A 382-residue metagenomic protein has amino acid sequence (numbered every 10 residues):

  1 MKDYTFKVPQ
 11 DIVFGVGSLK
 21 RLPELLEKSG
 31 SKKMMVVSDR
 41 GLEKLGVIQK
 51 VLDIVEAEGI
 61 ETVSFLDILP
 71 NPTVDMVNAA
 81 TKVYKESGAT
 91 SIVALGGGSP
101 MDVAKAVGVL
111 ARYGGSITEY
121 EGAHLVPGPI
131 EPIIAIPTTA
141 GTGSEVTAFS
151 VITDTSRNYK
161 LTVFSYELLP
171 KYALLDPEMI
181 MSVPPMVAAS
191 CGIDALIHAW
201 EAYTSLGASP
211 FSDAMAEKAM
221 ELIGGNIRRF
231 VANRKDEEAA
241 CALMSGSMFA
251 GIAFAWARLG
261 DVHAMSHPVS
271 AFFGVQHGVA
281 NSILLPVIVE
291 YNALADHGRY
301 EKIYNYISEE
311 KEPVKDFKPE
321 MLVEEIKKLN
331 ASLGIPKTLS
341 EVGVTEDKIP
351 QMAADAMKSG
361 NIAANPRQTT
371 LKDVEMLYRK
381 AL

Functional and structural regions predicted by a protein language model:
M1-S29, R367: N-terminal amphipathic/basic leader segments beginning at the initiator methionine
K20-M35, D53-I60, E86: Glycine-rich phosphate/diphosphate-binding loops that line cofactor/substrate pockets in enzymes
E43-G115, R229-A240: N-terminal small/polar loop signature for handling phosphorylated ligands or for N-terminal nucleophile
D75-E178: Glycine/threonine-rich beta-strand-loop-alpha-helix active-site module that forms ligand/phosphate-binding
F149-A257: Carboxylate- and glycine-rich phosphate/diphosphate-binding segment that chelates Mg2+/Mn2+
F272-K348: Gly/Pro-rich interdomain helix-loop hinge
T345-L382: Short, amphipathic C-terminal "tail helix"
